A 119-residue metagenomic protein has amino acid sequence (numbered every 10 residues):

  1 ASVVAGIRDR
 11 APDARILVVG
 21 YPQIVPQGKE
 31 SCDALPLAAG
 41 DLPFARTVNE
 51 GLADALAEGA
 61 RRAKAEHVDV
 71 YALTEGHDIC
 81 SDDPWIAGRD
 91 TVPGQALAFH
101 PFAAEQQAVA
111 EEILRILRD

Functional and structural regions predicted by a protein language model:
A11-I16, A63-E66: Loop/turn elements at helix/coil->beta-strand transitions in domains of secreted/extracellular proteins
V19: Active-site rim beta-loop-alpha module in soluble metabolic enzymes
P22-D119: Catalytic His-Asp segment of secreted/periplasmic serine-dependent ester chemistry enzymes
